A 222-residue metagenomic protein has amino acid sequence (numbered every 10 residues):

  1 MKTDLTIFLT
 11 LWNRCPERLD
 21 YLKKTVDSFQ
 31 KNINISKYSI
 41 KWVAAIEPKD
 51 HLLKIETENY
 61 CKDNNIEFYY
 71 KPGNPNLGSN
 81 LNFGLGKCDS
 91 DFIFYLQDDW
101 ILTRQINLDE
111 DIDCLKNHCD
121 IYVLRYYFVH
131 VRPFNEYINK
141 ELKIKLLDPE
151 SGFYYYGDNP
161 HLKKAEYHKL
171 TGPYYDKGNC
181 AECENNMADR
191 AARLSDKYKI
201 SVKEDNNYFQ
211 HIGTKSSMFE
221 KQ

Functional and structural regions predicted by a protein language model:
M1-D27: N-proximal low-complexity "stem/linker" segments adjacent to membrane-targeting elements
D20-K24, F153-Q222: C-terminal catalytic/acceptor-binding lobe
Q30-Y69: Acidic donor-binding segment of Leloir-type glycosyltransferases
K71-K87: Glycine-rich, basic loop-to-helix element that forms the pyrophosphate-binding segment of sugar-nucleotide handling
D91-I101: Short beta-strand-to-loop acidic/aromatic patch adjacent to the donor-nucleotide binding site
Q105-Y127: Conserved donor-nucleotide/metal-binding helix-loop-beta segment in metal-dependent transferases, i.e., the alpha-helix
Y122-I138: Short beta-strand-to-loop element that shapes/binds the nucleotide-sugar donor at the catalytic cleft/hinge
E136-F153, Y167: Short, flexible, basic/aromatic active-site loop/helix in glycosyltransferases
